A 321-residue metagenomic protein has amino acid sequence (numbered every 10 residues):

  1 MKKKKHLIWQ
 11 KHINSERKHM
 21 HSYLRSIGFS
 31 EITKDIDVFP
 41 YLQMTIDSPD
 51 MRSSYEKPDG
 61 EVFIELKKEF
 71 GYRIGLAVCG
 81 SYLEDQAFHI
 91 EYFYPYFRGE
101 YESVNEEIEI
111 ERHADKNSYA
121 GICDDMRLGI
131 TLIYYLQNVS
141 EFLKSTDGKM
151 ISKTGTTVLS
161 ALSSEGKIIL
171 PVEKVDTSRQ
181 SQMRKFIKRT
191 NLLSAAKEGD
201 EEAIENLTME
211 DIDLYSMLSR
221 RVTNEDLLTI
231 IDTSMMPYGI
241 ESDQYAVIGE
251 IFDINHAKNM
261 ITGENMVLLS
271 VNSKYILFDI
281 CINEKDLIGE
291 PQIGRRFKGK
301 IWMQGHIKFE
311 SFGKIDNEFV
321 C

Functional and structural regions predicted by a protein language model:
M1-L7: Short Lys/Arg-rich cationic patches that frequently serve as NLS/NoLS or arginine-rich RNA/DNA-binding motifs
L7-F93: N-terminal ordered "arm"
Y55-G239: Long, hydrophobic alpha/beta structural blocks
Y238-E250, R295: Short coil-to-beta-strand transition motifs
E250-I280: OB-fold (S1/OB) nucleic-acid-binding surfaces
E284-G299: Short nucleic-acid-contacting surface segments enriched for D/E, G, S/T with interspersed K/R
W302-K314: Short, Lys/Arg- and Gly-enriched loop/turn segments at beta-strand edges
I315-C321: Short peripheral tails and domain-boundary helices/loops at the edges of structured domains
